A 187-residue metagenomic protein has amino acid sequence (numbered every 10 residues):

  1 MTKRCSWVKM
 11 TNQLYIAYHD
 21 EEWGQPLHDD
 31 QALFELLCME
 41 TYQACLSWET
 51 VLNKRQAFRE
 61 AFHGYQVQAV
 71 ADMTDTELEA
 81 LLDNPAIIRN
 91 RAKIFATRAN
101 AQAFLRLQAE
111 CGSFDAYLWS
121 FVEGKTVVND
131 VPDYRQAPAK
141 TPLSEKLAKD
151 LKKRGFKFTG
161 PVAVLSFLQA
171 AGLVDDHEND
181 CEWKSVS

Functional and structural regions predicted by a protein language model:
M1-S187: HhH-family (HhH-GPD) DNA N-glycosylase catalytic core used in base-excision repair
